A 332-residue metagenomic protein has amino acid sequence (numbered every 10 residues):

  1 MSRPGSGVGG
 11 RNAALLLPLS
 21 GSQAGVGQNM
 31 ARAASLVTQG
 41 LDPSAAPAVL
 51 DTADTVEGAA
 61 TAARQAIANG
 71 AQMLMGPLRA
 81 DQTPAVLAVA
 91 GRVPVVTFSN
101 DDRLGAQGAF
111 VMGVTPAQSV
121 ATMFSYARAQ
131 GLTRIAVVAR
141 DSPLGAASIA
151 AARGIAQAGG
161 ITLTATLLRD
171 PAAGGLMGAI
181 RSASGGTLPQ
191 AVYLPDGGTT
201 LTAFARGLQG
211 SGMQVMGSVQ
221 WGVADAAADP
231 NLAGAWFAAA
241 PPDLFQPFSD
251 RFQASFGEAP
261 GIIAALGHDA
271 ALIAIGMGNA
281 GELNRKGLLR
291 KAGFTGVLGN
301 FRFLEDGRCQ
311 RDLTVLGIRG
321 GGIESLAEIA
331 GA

Functional and structural regions predicted by a protein language model:
M1-A33, L41, L50-T52, I263: Extracytoplasmic "Venus flytrap"
G25-N29, G40, S44-L104, G113 (+1 more regions): Beta-alpha junction/loop-to-helix N-cap segments that form part of ligand/metal-binding clefts
G40-D54, A106-G108, V137, Q157-M177: Short beta-strand elements in bilobed, periplasmic/extracellular small-molecule ligand-binding domains
A45-A68, S119-T122, A147, D170-S182: Structural motif
Q72-T166, Q214-D229: Extracytoplasmic ligand/sensor domains, especially the bilobed periplasmic-binding protein
A80-V86, T187-S211: Hydrophobic alpha-helical
T202-H268, N279-E282: Extracellular/periplasmic periplasmic-binding protein-like sensory domains
F256-A327, G331: Segments of small-molecule ligand-sensing domains
